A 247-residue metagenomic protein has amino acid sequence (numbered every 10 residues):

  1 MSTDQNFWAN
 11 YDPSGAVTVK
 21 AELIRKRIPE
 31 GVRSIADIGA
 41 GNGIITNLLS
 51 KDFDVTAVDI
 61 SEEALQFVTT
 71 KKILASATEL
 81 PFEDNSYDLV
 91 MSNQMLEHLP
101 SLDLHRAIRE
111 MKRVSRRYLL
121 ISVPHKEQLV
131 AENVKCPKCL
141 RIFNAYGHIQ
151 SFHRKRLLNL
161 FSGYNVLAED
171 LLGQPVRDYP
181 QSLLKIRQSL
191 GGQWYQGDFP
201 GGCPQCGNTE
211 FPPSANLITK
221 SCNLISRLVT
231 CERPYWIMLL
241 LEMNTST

Functional and structural regions predicted by a protein language model:
M1-E83, L89-M91, H105-I108, N216-L224 (+1 more regions): Conserved N-terminal segment of class I S-adenosyl-L-methionine
N10, S101-S246: S-adenosyl-L-methionine-dependent methyltransferase catalytic module, highlighting the catalytic core
P13, S34, L96, A145-Y146: A generic structural signal for short
E79-D84, L99-P100, F161: Activation segment
M91-L102: A short SAM/SAH-binding and catalytic strip from SAM-dependent methyltransferases
